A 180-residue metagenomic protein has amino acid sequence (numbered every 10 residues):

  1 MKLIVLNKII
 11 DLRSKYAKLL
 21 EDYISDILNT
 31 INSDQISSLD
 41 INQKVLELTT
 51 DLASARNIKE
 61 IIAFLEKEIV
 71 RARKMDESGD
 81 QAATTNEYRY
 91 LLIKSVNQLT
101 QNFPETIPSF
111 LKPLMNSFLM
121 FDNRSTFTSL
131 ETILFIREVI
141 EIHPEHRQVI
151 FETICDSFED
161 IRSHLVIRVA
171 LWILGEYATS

Functional and structural regions predicted by a protein language model:
M1-S180: Extended alpha-solenoid helical-repeat scaffolds
